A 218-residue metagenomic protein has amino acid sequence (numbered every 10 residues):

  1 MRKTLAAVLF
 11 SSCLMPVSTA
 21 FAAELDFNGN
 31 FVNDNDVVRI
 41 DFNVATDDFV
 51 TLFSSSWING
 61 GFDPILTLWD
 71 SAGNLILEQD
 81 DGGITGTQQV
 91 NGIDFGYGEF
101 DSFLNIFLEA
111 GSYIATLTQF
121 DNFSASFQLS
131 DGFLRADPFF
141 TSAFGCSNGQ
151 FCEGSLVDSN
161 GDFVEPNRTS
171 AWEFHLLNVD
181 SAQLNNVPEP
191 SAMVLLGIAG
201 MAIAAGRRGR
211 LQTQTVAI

Functional and structural regions predicted by a protein language model:
V8-P16: Bacterial N-terminal signal peptides
V17-A22: Sec/Tat signal peptide C-region and signal peptidase I cleavage site
A23-D41, L68-A72, N105, E109-N185: C-terminal edge strands of extracellular/lumenal beta-sandwich accessory domains
V44-T51, A110-G111: Extended extracellular/luminal ectodomain segments enriched in beta-structured repeat modules
W57-F62, F123-S124: Extended, low-complexity, turn-rich repeat/linker tracts enriched in Gly/Pro/Ser/Thr and Asp/Glu that occur
G61-G98, D131-G132: Surface-exposed beta-strand/loop patches in noncatalytic accessory domains and peripheral targeting/linker segments
E189-R207: A short, hydrophobic C-terminal helix/tail in secreted or cell-surface proteins
I203-I218: C-terminal membrane-anchoring or membrane-association module
